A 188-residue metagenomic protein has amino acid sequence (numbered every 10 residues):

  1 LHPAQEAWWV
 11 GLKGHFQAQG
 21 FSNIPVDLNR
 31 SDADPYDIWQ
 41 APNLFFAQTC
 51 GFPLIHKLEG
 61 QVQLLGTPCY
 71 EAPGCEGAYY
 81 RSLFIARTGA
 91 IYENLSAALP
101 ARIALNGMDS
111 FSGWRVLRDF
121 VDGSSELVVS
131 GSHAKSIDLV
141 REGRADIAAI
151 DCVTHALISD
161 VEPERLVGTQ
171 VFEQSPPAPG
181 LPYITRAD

Functional and structural regions predicted by a protein language model:
L1-H15, E76-I137: Bilobed "Venus flytrap"/periplasmic-binding protein-like clamshell domains and structurally analogous long
L1-Q61, T67, G77-Y79: N-terminal hydrophobic or amphipathic helices and topogenic motifs
N23-I38, P68-A72, E126-L139, P177: Short helix-initiation/N-cap motifs at beta->coil->alpha
D37-A41, S96-P100, R141: Flexible, charged surface loops at secondary-structure boundaries
T49-E59, R141, D146-V167: A ligand-binding cleft/hinge motif common to bilobed small-molecule-binding domains
H56-L58, P73-Y80, R115-V116, I137-L139 (+2 more regions): Short, charged, surface-exposed secondary-structure boundary motifs
G66-P68, G74, Y79-L83, P163-A187: Periplasmic-binding protein-like
R102, S136, G143-A148, L181: Conserved active-site beta-strand-loop modules that form the wall/rim of enzyme catalytic pockets and either contain
